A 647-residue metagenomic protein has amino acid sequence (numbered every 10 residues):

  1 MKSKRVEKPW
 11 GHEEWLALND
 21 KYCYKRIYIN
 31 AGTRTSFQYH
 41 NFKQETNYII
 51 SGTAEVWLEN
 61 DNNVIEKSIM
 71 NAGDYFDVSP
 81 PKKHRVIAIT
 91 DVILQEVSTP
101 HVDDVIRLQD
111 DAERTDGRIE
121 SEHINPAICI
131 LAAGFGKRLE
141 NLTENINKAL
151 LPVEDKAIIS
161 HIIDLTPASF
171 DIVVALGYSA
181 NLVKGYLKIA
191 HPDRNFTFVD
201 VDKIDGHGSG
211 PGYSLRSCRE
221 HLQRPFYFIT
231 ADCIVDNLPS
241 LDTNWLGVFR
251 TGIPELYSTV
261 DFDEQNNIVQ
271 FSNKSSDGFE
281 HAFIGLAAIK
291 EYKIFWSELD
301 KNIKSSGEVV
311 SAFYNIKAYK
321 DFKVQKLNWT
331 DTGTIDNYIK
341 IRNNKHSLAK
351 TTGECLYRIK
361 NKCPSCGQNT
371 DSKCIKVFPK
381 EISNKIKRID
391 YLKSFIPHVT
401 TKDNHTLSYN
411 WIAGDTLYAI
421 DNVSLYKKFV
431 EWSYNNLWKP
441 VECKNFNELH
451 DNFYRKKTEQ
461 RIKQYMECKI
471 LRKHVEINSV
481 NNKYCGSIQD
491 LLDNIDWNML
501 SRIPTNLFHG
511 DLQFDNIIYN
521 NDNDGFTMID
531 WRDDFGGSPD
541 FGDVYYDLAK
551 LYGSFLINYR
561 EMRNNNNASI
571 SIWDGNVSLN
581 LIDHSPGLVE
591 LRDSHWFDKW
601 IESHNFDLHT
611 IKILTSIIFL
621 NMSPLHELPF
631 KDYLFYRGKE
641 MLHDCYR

Functional and structural regions predicted by a protein language model:
V6-E7, I87-I124: Double-stranded beta-helix
E120-I128, E280-K360: Conserved alpha/beta core of the MobA/IspD/sugar-nucleotide pyrophosphorylase nucleotidyltransferase superfamily
I124-V183: N-terminal glycine-rich phosphate-binding loop and ensuing alpha1 helix
K188-F262: Conserved beta-loop-beta/alpha segment of the NTase-like Rossmann-fold superfamily that binds/positions NTPs
I234-G307: Conserved core of the sugar-phosphate nucleotidyltransferase
G353-R388, N410-W411, Y418-I420: ATP-binding glycine-rich loop module of kinase domains
L392-I396, L417-F508: Conserved kinase catalytic-core helix
D534-K599, S616-F630: Active-site activation/catalytic loop segments of kinase-like enzymes and analogous catalytic loops in related
